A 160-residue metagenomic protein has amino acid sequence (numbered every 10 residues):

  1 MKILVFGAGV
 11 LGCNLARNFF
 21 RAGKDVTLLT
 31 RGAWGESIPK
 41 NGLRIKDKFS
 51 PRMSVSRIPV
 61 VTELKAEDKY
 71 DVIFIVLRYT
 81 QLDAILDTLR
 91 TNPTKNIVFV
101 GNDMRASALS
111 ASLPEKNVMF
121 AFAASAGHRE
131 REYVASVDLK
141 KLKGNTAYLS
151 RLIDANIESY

Functional and structural regions predicted by a protein language model:
M1-S50: NAD(P)+-binding Rossmann beta1-loop-alpha1 motif at the extreme N-terminus of oxidoreductases
G9-V10, K24, L28-T30, L89 (+4 more regions): Flavin (primarily FAD) cofactor-binding/catalytic cores of flavoenzymes
K24, L29-G32, K46-D47, R52-M53 (+2 more regions): Charged, low-complexity, helix/coiled-coil-prone segments
V26, K95-V98, G144-A147: Hydrophobic beta-strand segments of well-ordered beta-sheets in folded domains
L43, I58-P59, A147, A155: A broad, low-specificity signal marking well-ordered, structured residues that form hydrophobic/aromatic
K46, V61, M119, S150-R151: Residues in well-ordered beta-strands of folded domains
R52-L139: Rossmann-like NAD(P)(H) cofactor-binding subdomain of soluble oxidoreductases
Y133-Y160: Short beta-strand and adjoining strand-loop segment in the mid-core of the Rossmann-like NAD(P)-dependent dehydrogenase
